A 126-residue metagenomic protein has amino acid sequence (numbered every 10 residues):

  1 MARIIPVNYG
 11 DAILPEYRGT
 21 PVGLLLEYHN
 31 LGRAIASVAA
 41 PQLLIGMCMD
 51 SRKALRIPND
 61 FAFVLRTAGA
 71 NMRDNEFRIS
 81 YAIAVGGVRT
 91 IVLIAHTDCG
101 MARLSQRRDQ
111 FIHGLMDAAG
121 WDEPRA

Functional and structural regions predicted by a protein language model:
M1-A40, G69-F77, Y81-G86, T90 (+1 more regions): Divalent-metal-activated hydrolytic enzyme cores
A39-Q42, C48: Short, basic and Ser/Thr-rich N-terminal targeting/leader segments
Q42-L44, F61-F63, T90-V92: Structural motif
G46-C48, R66, V92-H96: Short beta-strand segments
D50-R56: Terminal alpha-helical anchor/extension segments at protein ends
L55, F63, C99: Flexible, active-site-adjacent loop/turn segments at secondary-structure boundaries
R56-N59, S105-Q106: Short amphipathic alpha-helical segments
N59-G69: Short, basic, glycine/proline-bearing loop/turn elements
